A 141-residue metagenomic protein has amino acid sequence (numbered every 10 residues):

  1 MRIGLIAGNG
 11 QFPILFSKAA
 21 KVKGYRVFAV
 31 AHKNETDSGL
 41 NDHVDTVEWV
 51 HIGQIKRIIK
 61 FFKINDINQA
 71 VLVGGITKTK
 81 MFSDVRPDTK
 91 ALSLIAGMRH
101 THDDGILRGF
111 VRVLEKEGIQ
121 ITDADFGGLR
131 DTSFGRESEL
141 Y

Functional and structural regions predicted by a protein language model:
M1-H32: N-terminal basic/disordered segments at the start of proteins
L5-A7, A29-V30, L72-V73, D103 (+1 more regions): General beta-strand structural signal in soluble alpha/beta enzymes
K21, K63, E115: Anion (oxyanion) recognition and catalysis
H32-I52: N-terminal beta-loop-helix "entrance" segment that forms/cooperates in small-molecule cofactor or anionic ligand
K33, G75-T79, G127: Short glycine-enriched loops at secondary-structure junctions
V44, G53-L94: Glycine-rich nucleotide/cofactor/substrate-binding loop typically near the N-terminus or early in the first domain
K90-Y141: Ligand-binding beta-strand-loop-alpha-helix segment within the catalytic cores of soluble metabolic enzymes
